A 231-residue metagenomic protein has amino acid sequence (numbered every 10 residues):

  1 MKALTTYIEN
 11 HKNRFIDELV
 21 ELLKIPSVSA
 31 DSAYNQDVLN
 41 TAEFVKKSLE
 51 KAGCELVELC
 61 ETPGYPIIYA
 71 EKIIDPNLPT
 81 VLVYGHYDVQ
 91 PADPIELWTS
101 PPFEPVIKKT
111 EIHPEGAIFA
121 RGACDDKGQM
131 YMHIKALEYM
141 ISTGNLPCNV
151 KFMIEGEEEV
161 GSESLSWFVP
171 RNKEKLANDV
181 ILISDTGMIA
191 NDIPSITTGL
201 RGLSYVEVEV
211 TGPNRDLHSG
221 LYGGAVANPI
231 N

Functional and structural regions predicted by a protein language model:
M1-I95: N-terminal helical capping/dimerization or prosegment-like subdomains of hydrolases acting on amide or phosphate bonds
V20, Y69, K151, Y205-E209: Beta-strand secondary-structure signal
L78-K151: Active-site metal-coordination/substrate-binding segment of hydrolases, especially metallo-dependent peptidases
G85-Y87, G156-E157, S184-G187, V208-P213: Fold-independent oxyanion-binding glycine-rich loops and adjacent beta-strand/coil segments at enzyme active sites
E111-I112, V206-G220: The feature captures the short pre-catalytic strand/loop hairpin that immediately precedes and shapes the active-site
G122-G199: Acidic/histidine-rich catalytic neighborhood of metal-dependent amide-processing enzymes
I189, T198, S219-N231: Acidic-enriched catalytic cores of C-N bond-cleaving enzymes acting on peptides and small amides
S195-T211: Flexible glycine/proline-rich, aromatic-decorated loop/lid segments
